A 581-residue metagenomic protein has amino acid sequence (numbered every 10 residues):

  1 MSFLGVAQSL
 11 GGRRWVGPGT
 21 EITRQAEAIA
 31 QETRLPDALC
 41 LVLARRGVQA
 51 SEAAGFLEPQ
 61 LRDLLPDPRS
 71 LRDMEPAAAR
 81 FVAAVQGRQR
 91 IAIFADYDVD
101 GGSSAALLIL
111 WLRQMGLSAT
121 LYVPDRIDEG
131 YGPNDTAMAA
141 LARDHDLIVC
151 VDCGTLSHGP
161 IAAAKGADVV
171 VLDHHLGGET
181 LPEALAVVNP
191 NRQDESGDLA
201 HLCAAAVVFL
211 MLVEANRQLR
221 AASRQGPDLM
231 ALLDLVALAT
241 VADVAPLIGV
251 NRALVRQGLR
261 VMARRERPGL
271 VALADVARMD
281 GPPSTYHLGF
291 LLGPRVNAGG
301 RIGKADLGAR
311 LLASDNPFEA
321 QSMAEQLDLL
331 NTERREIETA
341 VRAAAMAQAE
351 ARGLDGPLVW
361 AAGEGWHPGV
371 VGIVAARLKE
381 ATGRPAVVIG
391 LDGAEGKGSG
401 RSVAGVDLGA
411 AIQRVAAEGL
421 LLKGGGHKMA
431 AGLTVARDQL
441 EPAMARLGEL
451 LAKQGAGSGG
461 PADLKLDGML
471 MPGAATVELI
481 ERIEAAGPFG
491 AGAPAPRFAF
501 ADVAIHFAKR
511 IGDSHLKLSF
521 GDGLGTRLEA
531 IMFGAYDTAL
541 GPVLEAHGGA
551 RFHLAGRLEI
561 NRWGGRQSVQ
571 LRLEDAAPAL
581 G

Functional and structural regions predicted by a protein language model:
M1, V6-S9: Intrinsically disordered, low-complexity regions enriched in acidic/Ser/Thr/Pro/Gln residues
S9-L10, P18-D146, G166, R217-Q439 (+1 more regions): Hydrophobic helix-and-loop "lid/oligomerization" segment in the mid-to-C-terminal part of catalytic domains
L43, V149, N297, I483 (+1 more regions): A residue-level signal for conserved active-site and pocket-lining positions in enzyme catalytic cores
A83-R90, G249, E319-A361, V406 (+1 more regions): Mid-to-C-terminal polyanion-binding domains and interfaces
L107, P182-A222, G226-V241: Short alpha-helices
A137, G159-A163, V374, E478 (+1 more regions): A short acidic, amphipathic alpha-helical/loop segment
V151-C203: Histidine/acidic-residue-rich, glycine-tolerant segments that coordinate divalent metal ions
H174-H175, P190, H367, H427 (+1 more regions): Histidine-centered active-site/metal-ligand motif
